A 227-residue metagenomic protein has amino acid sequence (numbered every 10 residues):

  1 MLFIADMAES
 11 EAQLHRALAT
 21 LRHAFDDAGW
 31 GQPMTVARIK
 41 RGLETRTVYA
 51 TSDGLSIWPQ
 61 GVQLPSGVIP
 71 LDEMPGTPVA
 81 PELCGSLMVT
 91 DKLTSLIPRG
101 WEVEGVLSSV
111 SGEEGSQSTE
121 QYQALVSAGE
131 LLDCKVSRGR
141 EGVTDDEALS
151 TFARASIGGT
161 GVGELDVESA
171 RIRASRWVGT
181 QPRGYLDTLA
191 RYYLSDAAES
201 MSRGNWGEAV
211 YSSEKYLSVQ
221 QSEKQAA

Functional and structural regions predicted by a protein language model:
M1-A227: Secretion-targeting segments and adjacent low-complexity export tracts
